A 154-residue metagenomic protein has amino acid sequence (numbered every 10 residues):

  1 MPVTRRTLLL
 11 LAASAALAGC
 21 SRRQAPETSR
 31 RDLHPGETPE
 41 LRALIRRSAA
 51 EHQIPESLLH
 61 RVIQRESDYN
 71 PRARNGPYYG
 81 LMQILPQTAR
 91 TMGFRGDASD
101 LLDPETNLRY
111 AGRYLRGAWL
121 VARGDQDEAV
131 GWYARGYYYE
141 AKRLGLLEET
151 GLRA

Functional and structural regions predicted by a protein language model:
M1-T7: Bacterial N-terminal signal peptides that target proteins for export
P2, S21-R31, P35-E37, A50 (+3 more regions): Non-catalytic cell-wall polysaccharide-engagement segments
T7-R22: N-terminal export signals
S29-Q64: Export/targeting segments at the very N-terminus of extracytoplasmic proteins
I54-Y69, A111-G112, V130-A134: Short, functionally critical alpha-helical segments immediately adjacent to catalytic or ligand/cofactor-binding
R72-N75: A short gly/proline-enriched turn/hairpin at secondary-structure junctions
P77-F94: Substrate-binding/active-site groove segments that recognize and process beta-1,4-linked N-acetyl-hexosamine
Y78-G80, D100-P104: A glycine-rich, coil/turn loop motif that links secondary-structure elements
